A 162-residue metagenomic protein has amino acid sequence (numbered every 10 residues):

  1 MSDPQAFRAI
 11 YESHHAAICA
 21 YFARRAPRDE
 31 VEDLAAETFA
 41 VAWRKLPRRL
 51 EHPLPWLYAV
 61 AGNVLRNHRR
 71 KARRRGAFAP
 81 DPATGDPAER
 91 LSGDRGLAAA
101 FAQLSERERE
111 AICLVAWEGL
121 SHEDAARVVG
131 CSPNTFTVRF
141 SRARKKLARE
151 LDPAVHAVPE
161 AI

Functional and structural regions predicted by a protein language model:
M1-A20, D29, R48: A short, charge-rich alpha-helical start-of-domain segment used by transcription regulators
H15, C19, F39, S105 (+2 more regions): C-terminal flanking helix
D33-A40, R44, E51-N63: Structural recognition of an alpha-helix C-terminal capping motif at a helix-to-coil junction
R48, H52, G62-P80, E89-R90 (+1 more regions): Arg/Lys-rich amphipathic alpha helix in sigma70-family domain 2
G62, E123, V129-A154: DNA-recognition helix of helix-turn-helix
N67, R75-A99, S121, A161: Internal acidic/polar
A111-V115: A short pre-motif secondary-structure segment
